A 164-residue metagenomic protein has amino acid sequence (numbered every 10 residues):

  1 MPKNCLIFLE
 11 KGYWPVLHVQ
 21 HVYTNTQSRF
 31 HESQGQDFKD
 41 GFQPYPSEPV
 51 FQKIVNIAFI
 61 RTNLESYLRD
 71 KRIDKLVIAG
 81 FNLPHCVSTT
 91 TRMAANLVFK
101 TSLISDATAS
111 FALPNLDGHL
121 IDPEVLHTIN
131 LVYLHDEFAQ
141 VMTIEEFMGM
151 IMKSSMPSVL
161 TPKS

Functional and structural regions predicted by a protein language model:
M1: N-terminal beta-strand-loop-alpha-helix module at the start of alpha/beta ligand-binding or catalytic domains
N4-Y13, Q27-S164: Active-site-adjacent betaalpha module
H21-V22, D106: Active-site loop/turn elements of alpha/beta-hydrolase fold enzymes, especially the short glycine-/histidine-rich
